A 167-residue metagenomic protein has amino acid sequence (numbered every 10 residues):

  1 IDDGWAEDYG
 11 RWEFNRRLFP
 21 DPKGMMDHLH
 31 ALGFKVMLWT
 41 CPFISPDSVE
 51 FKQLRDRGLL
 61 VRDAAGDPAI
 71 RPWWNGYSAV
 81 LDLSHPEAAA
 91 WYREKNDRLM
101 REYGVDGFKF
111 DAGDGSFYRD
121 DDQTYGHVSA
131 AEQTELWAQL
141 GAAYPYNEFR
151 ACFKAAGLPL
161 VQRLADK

Functional and structural regions predicted by a protein language model:
I1-K167: Aromatic- and carboxylate-enriched substrate-binding clefts and catalytic-loop regions of carbohydrate-active enzymes
